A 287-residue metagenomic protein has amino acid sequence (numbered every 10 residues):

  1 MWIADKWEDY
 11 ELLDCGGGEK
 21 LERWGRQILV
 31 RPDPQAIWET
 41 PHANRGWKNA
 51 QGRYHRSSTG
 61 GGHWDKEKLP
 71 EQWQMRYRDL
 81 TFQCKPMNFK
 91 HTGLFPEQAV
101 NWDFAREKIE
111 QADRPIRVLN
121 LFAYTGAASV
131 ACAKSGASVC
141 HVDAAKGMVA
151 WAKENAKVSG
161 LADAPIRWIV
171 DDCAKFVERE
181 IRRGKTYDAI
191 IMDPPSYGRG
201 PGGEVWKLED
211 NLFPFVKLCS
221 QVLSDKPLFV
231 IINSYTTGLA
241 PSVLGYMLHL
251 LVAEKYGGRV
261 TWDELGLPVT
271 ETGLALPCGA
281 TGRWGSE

Functional and structural regions predicted by a protein language model:
K6-E22, L29-P96, D103: Non-catalytic substrate-recognition/targeting regions of SAM-dependent transferases
D113-Y124: Conserved class I S-adenosyl-L-methionine
T125-A137: Conserved SAM-binding loop of SAM-dependent methyltransferases across substrates and taxa, primarily the Class I
S138-D143: Conserved SAM-binding motif I beta-strand of class I
A145-I191: S-adenosyl-L-methionine
K146-M148, V170-A174, Y187-L218: Mobile active-site "lid"/loop adjacent to the S-adenosyl-L-methionine
L223-D225: Helix-to-beta-strand junctions that scaffold the AdoMet/dcAdoMet cofactor pocket in Class I SAM-dependent enzymes
P227-E287: C-terminal catalytic and target-recognition region of SAM-dependent MTase-like enzymes, primarily methyltransferases
